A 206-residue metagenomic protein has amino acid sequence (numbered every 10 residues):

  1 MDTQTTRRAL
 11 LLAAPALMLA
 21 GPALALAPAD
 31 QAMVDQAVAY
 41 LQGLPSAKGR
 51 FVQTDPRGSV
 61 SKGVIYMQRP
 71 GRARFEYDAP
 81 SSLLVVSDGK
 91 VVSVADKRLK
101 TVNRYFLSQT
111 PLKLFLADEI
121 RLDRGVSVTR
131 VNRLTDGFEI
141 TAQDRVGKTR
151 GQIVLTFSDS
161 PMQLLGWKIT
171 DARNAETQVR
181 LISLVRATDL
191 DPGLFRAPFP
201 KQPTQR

Functional and structural regions predicted by a protein language model:
T6-L11: N-terminal export leaders
A20-P22: N-terminal signal peptide c-region/cleavage motif recognized by signal peptidases
L26-M33: Cleaved targeting-peptide boundary
A39-P56: A short, Trp-centered hydrophobic/proline-enriched beta-strand micro-motif
D55-R57, R98-K100, R173: Solvent-exposed strand-loop boundary residues in beta-sheet-rich modules
K62-L114, T177, S183: An acidic-aromatic
L99-V146: Flexible, surface-exposed loop/linker segments and immediately adjacent secondary-structure boundaries
D123-G125, R133-R206: Gly/Pro-enriched, hydrophobic low-complexity segments that function as extracytoplasmic propeptides/linkers
